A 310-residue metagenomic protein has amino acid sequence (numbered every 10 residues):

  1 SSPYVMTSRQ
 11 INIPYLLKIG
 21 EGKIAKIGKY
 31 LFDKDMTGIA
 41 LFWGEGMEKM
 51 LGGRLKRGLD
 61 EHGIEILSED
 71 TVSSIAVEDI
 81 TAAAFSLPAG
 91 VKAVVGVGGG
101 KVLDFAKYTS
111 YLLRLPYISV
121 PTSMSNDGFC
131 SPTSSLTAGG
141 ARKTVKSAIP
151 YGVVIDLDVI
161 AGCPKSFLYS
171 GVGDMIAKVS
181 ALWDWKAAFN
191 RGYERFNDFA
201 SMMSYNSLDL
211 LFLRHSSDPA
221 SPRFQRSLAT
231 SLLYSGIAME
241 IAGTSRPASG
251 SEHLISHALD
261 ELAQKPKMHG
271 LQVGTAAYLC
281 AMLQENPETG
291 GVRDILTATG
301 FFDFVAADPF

Functional and structural regions predicted by a protein language model:
S1-A93: ATP/NTP phosphate-donor binding region
R9-Q10, K34, S86-A89, S110 (+7 more regions): Solvent-exposed alpha-helices and their adjacent loops that cap or buttress functional pockets in soluble metabolic
F42-W43, G98, I155: Short beta-strand/turn micro-motifs composed of small residues that flank or help shape donor/cofactor-binding pockets
K49-L51, G99-K107, N126-F129, A248 (+1 more regions): Short glycine/serine/threonine-rich phosphate/pyrophosphate-binding segments that cradle anionic phosphate groups
L87-T109, L113-S123: A short, small-residue-rich loop immediately preceding and capping a beta-strand
L112-S207: A glycine/threonine-rich phosphate-anchoring loop and its flanking beta-alpha core in nucleotide/phosphate-binding
F199-A306: Active-site segments that bind and position negatively charged phosphate/pyrophosphate groups
